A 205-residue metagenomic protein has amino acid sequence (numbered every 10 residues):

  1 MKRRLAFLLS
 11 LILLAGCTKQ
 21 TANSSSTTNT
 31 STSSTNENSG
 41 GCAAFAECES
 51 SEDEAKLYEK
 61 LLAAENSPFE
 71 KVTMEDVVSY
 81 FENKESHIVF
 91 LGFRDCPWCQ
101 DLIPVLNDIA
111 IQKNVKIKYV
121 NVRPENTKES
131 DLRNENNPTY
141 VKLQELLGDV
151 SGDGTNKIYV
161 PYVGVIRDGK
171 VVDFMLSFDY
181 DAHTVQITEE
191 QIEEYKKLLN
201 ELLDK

Functional and structural regions predicted by a protein language model:
M1-R4: Positively charged n-region of N-terminal signal peptides that target proteins for export
L13-G16: C-terminal motif of bacterial Sec signal peptides marking the signal peptidase cleavage site
T18-Q20: Bacterial signal peptide processing site
S26-K84, E194-K205: N-terminal leader/targeting and pre-domain segments
E82-R94, L106: Short active-site neighborhood of thiol/selenol oxidoreductases, capturing the structured segment around
Q100-K113: Typically the conserved alpha-helix immediately C-terminal to a functionally engaged Cys/Sec in thioredoxin-like
V115-K142: Thiol-based oxidoreductase modules, predominantly thioredoxin-like and allied folds used for disulfide exchange
N156-K205: Non-catalytic, surface beta->alpha helical segment in thiol-disulfide oxidoreductase systems
